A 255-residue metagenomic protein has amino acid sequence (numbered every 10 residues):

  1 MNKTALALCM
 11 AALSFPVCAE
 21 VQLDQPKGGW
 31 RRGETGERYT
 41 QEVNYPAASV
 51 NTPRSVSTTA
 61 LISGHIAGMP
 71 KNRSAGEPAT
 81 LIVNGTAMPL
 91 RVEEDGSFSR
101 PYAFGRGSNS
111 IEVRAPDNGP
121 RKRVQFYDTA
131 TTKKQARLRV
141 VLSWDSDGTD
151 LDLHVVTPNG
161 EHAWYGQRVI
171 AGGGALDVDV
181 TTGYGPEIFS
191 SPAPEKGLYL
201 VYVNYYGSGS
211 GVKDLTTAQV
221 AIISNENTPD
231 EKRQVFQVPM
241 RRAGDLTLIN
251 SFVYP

Functional and structural regions predicted by a protein language model:
S14-P16: N-terminal signal peptide c-region/cleavage motif recognized by signal peptidases
E20-V56: Short, compositionally biased P/S/T/A/G/V-rich stretches that sit at domain boundaries
A60-R73: Aromatic/hydrophobic beta-strand junction motif of beta-rich domains
M88-D95: Short beta-strand segments within Ig-like beta-sandwich modules, predominantly Fibronectin type-III
P101-S108, E195: Surface-exposed, short loops/turns at beta-strand junctions within beta-sandwich domains
R106-N118, V201: Short, aromatic- and glycine-rich surface loops/edge beta-strands on solvent-exposed regions
P120-A130: Edge beta-strands of extracellular beta-sandwich domains
K133-P255: Intrinsic-disorder/low-complexity signal
